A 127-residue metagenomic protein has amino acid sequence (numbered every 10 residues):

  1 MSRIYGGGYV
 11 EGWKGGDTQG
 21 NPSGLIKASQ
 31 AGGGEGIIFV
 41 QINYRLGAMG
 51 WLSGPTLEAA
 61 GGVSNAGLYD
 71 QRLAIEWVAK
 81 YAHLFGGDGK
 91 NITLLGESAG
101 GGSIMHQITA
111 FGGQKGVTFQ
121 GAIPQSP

Functional and structural regions predicted by a protein language model:
M1-P127: Serine-hydrolase-like catalytic core of hydrolytic proteins
